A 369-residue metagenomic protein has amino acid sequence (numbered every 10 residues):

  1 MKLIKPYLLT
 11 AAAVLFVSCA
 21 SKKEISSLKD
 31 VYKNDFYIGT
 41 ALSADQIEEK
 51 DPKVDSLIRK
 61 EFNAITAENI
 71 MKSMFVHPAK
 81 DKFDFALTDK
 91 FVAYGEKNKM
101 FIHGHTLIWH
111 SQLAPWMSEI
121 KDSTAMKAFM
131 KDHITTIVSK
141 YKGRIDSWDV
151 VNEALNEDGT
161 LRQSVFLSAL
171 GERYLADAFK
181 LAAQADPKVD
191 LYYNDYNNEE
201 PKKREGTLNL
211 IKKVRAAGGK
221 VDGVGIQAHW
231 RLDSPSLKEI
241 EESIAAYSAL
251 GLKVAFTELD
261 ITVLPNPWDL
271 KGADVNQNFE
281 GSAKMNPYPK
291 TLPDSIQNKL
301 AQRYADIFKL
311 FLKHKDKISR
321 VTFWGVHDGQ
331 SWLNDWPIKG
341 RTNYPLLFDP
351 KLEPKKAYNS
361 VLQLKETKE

Functional and structural regions predicted by a protein language model:
V17-S18: C-terminal motif of bacterial Sec signal peptides marking the signal peptidase cleavage site
S21-A64, E68: Boundary/entry segment of secreted carbohydrate-active catalytic domains
K29-K33, P52-N63, D89-F101, V138-K142 (+3 more regions): Acidic (Asp/Glu)-rich catalytic clusters
G39-A44, V150, F179-K203, A255-E258 (+1 more regions): Aromatic-lined carbohydrate-recognition surfaces of secreted/lumenal glycan-active proteins
A41-P52, S73-A86, L155-T160, N197-G206 (+3 more regions): Acidic-and-aromatic substrate-binding clefts and catalytic sites of carbohydrate-active enzymes
D45-E61, A128-I137, K203-V214, Y304-L310: Short, acidic/polar
A64-P78, L87-E199, P265: Substrate-binding cleft and catalytic face of glycoside hydrolase catalytic domains, especially the flexible beta-alpha
E119, K140, D149-E172, L181 (+5 more regions): Aromatic-rich peripheral "rim/lid" segments of glycoside hydrolase catalytic domains that contact and position glycan
